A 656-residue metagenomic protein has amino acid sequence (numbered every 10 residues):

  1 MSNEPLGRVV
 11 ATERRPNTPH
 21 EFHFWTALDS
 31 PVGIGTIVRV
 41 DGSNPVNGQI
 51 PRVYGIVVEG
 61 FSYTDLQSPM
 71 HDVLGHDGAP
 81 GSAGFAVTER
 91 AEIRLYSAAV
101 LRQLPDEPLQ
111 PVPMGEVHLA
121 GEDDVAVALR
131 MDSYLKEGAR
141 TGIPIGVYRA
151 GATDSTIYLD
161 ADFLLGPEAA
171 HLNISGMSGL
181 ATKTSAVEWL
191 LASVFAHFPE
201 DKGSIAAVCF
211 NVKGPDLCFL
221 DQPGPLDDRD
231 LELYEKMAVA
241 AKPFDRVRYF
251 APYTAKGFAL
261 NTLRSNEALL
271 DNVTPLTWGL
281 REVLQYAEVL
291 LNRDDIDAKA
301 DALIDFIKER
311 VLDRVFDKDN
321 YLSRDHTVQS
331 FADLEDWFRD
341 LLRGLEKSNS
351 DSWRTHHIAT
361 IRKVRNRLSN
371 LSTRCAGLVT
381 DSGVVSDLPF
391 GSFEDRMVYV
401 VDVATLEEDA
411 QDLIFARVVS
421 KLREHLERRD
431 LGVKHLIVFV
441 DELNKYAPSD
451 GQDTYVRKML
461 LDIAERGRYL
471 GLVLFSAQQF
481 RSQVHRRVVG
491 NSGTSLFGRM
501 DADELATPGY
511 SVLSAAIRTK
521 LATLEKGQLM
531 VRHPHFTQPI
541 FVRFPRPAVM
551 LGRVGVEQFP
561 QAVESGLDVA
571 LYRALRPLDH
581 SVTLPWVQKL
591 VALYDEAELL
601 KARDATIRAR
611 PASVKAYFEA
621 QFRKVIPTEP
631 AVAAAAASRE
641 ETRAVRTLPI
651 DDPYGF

Functional and structural regions predicted by a protein language model:
M1-M177, S193, H197-S204, G432-K434 (+2 more regions): Basic- and hydrophobic-enriched, low-structure N-terminal and domain-boundary segments that flank ATP-binding catalytic
V73-L74, D221-E235, R264-E267, D453-V456 (+3 more regions): Short secondary-structure boundary/capping segments
Y148-R248, R486, V531, A562-E564: Glycine-rich phosphate-binding loop of nucleotide-binding enzymes
L172, V401, F475: Conserved beta-strand position immediately N-terminal to the Walker
F198, K202-I205, C209-F210, G214-L220 (+3 more regions): P-loop NTPase motor domains
Y455-V456, L461-A548: Conserved ATP-driven motor cores of ASCE-family P-loop NTPases powering translocation/secretion/packaging/pilus
K526-Q588, A633-A634, R639, R643-F656: Conserved P-loop NTPase motor module
Y594-E641: Short, cationic/aromatic linear interface patches that serve as DNA/RNA-contacting surfaces or protein-partner docking
